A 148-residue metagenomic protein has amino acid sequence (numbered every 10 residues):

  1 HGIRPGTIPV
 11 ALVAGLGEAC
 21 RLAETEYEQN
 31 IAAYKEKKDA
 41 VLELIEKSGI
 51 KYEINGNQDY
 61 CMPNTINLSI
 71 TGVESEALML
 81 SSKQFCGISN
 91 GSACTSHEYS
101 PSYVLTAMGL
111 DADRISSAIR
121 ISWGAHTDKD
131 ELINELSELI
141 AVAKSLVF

Functional and structural regions predicted by a protein language model:
H1-F148: Pyridoxal 5′-phosphate
